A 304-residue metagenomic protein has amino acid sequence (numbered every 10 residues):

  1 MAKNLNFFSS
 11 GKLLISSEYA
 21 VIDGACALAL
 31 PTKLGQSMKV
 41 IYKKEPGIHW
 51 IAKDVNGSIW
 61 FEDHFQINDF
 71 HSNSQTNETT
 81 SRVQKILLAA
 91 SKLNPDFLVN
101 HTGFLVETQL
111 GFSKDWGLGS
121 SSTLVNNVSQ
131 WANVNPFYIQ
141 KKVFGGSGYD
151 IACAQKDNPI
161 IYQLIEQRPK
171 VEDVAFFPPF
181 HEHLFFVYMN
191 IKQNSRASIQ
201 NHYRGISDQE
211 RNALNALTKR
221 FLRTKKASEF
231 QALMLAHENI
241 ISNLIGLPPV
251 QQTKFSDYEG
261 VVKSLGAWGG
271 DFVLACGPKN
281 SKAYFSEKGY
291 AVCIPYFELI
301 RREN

Functional and structural regions predicted by a protein language model:
A2-S10, L14, V21, L30 (+6 more regions): C-terminal nucleotide
A27: Segments that form or flank anion-binding pockets
D115-F137: DPxDG-like acidic metal-binding loop motif
